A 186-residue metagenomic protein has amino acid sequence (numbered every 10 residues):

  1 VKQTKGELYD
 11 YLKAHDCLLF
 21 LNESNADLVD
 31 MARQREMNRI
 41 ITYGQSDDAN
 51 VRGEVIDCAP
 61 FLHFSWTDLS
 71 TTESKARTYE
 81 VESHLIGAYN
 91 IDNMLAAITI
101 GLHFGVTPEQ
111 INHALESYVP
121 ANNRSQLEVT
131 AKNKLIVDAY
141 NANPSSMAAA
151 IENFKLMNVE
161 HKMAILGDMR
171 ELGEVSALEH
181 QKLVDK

Functional and structural regions predicted by a protein language model:
V1-K134, V159-E160, D185: Acidic, Mg2+-coordinating active-site environments of NTP-dependent enzymes
P120-N123, A139-K186: Active-site beta-alpha connecting loops in nucleotide-dependent enzymes
